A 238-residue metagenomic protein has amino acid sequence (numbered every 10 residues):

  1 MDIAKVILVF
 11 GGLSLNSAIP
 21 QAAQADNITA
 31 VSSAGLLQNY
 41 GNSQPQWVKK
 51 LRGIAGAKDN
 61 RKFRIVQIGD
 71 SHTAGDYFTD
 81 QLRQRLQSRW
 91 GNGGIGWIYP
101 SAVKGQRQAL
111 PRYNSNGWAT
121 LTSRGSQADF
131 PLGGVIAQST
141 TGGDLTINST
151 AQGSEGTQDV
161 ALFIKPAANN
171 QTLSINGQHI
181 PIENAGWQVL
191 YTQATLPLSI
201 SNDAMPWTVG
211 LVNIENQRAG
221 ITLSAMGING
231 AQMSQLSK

Functional and structural regions predicted by a protein language model:
M1-D2: N-terminal Sec-pathway targeting helices
K5-S14: Bacterial N-terminal signal peptides
L13-Q21: C-terminal segment of classical bacterial N-terminal signal peptides
P20-A23, G177: Intrinsically disordered, low-complexity regions enriched in polar/acidic and amide residues
N27-Q67, L121-P131, T141-G142: Membrane/wall-proximal cationic-aromatic binding patches
D70: Extended, alpha-helix-rich binding/interface surfaces that flank or overlap catalytic cores and mediate recognition
A74-K238: Conserved SGNH/GDSL esterase-like catalytic core that processes O-acyl groups on lipids and polysaccharides
